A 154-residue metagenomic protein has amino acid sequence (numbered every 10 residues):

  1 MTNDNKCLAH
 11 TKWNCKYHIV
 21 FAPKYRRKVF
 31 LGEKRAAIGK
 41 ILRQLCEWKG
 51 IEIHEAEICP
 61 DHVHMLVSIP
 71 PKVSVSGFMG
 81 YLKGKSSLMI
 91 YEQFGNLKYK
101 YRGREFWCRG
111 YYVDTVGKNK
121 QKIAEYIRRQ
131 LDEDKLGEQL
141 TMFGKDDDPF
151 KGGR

Functional and structural regions predicted by a protein language model:
M1-R154: Basic nucleic-acid-binding interfaces
